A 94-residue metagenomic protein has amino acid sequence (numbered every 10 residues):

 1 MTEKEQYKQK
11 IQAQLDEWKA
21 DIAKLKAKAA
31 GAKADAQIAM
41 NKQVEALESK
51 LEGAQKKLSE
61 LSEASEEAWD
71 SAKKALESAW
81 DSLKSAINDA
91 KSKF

Functional and structural regions predicted by a protein language model:
E3-F94: Amphipathic alpha-helical membrane/lipid-surface binding segments
